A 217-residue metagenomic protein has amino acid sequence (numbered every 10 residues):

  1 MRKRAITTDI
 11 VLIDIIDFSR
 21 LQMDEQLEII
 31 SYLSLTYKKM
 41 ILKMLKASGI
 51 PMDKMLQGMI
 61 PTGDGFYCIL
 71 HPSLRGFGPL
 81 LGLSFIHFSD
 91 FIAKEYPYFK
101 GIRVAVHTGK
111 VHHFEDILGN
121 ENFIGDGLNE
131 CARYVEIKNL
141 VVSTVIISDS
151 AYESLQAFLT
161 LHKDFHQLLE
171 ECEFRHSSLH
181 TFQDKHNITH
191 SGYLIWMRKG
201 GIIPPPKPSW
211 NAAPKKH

Functional and structural regions predicted by a protein language model:
M1-L80: Catalytic NTP-binding/metal-coordinating core of nucleotidyl cyclase/transferase enzymes
M1-R2, T7, L140-H217: Intrinsically disordered, glycine/charged-rich C-terminal tails and inter-domain linkers that flank nucleotidyl cyclase
I16, G109-V111, N129, S150: Alpha-helix/helix-capping structural signal
R20, H113, S154: Conserved protein kinase catalytic core
S48-R75, A93-D126: Catalytic core of nucleotidyl cyclases, primarily class III adenylyl/guanylyl cyclases
P79-F88: Short amphipathic alpha-helices in soluble, non-transmembrane regions that often serve as interface/regulatory elements
F85-I86, G127-K138, D149-S154: Short, charged, amphipathic alpha-helix that recurs within catalytic cores of restriction-modification and other
K94-P97, E136-L140: Arginine/glycine-rich "motif VI" loop of SF2 helicases in the C-terminal RecA-like domain
